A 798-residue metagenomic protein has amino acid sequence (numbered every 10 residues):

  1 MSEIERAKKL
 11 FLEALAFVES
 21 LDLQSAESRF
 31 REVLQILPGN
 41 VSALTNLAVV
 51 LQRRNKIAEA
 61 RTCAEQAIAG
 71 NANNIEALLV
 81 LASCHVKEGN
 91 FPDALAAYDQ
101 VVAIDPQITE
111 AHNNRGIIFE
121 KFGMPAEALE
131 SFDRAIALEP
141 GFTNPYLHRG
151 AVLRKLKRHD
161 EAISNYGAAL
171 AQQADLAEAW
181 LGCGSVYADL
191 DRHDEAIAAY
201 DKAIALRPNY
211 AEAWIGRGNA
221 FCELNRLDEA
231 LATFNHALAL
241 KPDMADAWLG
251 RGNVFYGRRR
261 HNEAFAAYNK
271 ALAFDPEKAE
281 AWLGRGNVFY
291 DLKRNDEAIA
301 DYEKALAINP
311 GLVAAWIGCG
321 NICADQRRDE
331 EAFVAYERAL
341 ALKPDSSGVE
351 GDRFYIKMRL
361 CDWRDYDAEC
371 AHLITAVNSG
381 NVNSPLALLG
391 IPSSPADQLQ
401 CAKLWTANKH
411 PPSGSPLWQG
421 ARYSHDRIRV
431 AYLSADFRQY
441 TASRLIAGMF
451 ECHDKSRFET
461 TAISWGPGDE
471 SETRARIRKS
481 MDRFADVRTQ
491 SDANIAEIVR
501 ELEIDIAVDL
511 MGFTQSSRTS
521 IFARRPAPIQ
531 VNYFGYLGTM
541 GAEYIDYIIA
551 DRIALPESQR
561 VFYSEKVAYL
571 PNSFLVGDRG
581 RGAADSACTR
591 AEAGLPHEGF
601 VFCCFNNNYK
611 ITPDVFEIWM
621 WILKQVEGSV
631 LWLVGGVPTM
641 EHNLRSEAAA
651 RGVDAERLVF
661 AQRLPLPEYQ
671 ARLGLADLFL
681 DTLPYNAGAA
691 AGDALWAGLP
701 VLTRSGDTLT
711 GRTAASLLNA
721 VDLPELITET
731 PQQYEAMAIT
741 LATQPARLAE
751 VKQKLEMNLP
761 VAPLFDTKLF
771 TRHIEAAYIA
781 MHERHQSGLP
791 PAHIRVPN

Functional and structural regions predicted by a protein language model:
M1-P596, N607, S646-V653, F660 (+7 more regions): Alpha-helical solenoid repeat scaffolds of the TPR/TPR-like class and their adjacent stem/linker regions that mediate
I428-Y432, F602, L631: Conserved hydrophobic helix-helix packing surfaces used for dimerization/oligomerization
R457-E459, M620-A649: A conserved nucleotide-sugar
C603-D614, W621: Substrate-binding clefts and catalytic carboxylate motifs of secreted carbohydrate-active enzymes
F605-N606, V634, R704: Short beta-strand->loop
V626-G628, A655, E750: Short secondary-structure junction motifs
L680, A694: Donor-sugar nucleotide-binding helix/loop cap in glycosyltransferases
